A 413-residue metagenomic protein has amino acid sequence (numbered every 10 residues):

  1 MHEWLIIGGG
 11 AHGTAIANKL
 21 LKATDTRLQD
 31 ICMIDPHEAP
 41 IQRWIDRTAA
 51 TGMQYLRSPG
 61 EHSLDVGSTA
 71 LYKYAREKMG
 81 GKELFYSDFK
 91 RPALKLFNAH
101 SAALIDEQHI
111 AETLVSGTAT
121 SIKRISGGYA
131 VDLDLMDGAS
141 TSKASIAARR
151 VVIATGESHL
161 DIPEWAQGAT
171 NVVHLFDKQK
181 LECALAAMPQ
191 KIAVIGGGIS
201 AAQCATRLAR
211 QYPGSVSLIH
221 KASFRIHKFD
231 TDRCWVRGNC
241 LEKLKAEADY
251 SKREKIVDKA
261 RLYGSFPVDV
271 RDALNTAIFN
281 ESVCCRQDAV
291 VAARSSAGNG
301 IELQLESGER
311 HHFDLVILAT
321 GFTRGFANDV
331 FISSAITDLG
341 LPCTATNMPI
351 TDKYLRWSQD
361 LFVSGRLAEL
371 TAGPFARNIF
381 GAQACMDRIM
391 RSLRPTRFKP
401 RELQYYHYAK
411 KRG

Functional and structural regions predicted by a protein language model:
H2-C32, A193-Y212: N-terminal Rossmann-like FAD-binding beta1-loop-alpha1 element of flavoenzymes
I6-I7, A144-S158, I195, H311-T323: Short hydrophobic core segments
I34-N98, L218-S265: Glycine-rich active-site loop/strand segments that organize a redox cofactor
L96, I153-Y212, V216-L218, L341-T351: Glycine-rich dinucleotide-binding loop and its adjacent helix/turn
V115-Y129, Q287-N299: A conserved short coil-to-beta-strand element within the FAD-binding core of flavoproteins
H174-C183, F322-E369: FAD-site-proximal beta/loop scaffold in flavoenzymes
P213-V316, R401-H407: A Rossmann-like FAD-binding core segment of flavoenzymes
L361-L403: A conserved FAD-binding loop/helix module that cradles the flavin
